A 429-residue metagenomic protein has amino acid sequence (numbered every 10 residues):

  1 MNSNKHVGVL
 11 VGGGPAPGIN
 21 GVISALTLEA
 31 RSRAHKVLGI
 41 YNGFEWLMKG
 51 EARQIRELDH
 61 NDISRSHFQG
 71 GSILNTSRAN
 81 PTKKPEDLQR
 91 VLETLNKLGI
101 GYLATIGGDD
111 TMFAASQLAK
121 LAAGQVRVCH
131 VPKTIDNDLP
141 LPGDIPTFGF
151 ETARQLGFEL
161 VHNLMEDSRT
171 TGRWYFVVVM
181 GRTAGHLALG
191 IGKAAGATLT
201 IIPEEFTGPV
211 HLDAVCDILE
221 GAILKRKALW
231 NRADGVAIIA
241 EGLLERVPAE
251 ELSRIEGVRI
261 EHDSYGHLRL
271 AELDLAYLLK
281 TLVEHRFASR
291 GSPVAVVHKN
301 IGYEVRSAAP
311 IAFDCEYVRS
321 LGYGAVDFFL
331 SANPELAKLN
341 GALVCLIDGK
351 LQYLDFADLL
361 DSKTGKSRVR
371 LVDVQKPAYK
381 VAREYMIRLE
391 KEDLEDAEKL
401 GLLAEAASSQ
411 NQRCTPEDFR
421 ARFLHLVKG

Functional and structural regions predicted by a protein language model:
M1, M48-G101, T111, I135 (+1 more regions): Glycine-rich oxoanion-binding loops at beta->alpha junctions
N2-E51: N-terminal phosphate-binding or glycine-rich loops at protein starts, especially the Walker A/P-loop of NTPases
H6-G14, I19, G101-D110, F176-V177: A short, small-residue-rich loop immediately preceding and capping a beta-strand
G12-G14, I40-W46, R78-A79, G108-D109 (+5 more regions): Short, ordered loop/turn segments at secondary-structure junctions
A16-L26, L47-M48, P85-D87, I106-S116 (+4 more regions): Short glycine/serine/threonine-rich phosphate/pyrophosphate-binding segments that cradle anionic phosphate groups
V37, T94, Y102-G107, F113-Q117 (+3 more regions): Accessory alpha-helical/coil subdomains and C-terminal extensions that flank or cap enzyme catalytic cores
L252-I255, R259-G429: C-terminal non-catalytic interaction/assembly regions of soluble proteins
